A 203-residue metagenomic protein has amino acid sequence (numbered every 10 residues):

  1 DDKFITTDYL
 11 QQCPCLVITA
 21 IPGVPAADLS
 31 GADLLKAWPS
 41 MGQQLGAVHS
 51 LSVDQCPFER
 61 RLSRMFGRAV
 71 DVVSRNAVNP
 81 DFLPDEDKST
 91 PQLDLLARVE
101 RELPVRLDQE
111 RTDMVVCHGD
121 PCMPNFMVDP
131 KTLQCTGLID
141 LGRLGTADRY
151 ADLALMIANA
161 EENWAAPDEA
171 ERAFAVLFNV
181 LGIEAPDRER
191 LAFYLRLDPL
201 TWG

Functional and structural regions predicted by a protein language model:
D1-R61, R111: ATP-binding pocket architecture of kinase catalytic cores
I21, Q55, Q109, M127 (+2 more regions): Domain-wide signal for the mature, well-folded portions of proteins, strongly enriched in nucleus-encoded organellar
P22-A26, T136, A154-A160: Short glycine/proline- and charge-enriched loop/turn segments that cap or connect secondary-structure elements
P25, F126, T146, A158 (+1 more regions): Conserved protein kinase catalytic core
A37-P39, Q43-G119, P186-D187: An alpha-helical support segment within catalytic cores of ATP-dependent transferases
R98-A151: Active-site acidic catalytic loop and adjacent metal/ATP-binding pocket of ATP-dependent phosphoryl transfer enzymes
A151-P186, L195-G203: Active-site activation/catalytic loop segments of kinase-like enzymes and analogous catalytic loops in related
